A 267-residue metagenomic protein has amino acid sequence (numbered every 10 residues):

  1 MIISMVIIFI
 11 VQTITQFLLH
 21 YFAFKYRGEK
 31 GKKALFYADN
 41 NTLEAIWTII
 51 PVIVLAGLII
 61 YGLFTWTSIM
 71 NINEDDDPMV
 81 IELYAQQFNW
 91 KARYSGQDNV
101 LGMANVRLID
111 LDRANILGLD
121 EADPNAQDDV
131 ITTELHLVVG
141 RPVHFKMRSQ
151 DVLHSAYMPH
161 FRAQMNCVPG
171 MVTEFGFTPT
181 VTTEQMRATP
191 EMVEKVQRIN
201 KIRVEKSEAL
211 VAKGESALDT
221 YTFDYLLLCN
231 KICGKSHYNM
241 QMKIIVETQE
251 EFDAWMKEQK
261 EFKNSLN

Functional and structural regions predicted by a protein language model:
M1, A23-N267: Non-transmembrane, membrane-proximal soluble domains of secreted or membrane proteins
M1-G28: Membrane-embedded alpha-helical segments of integral membrane proteins
